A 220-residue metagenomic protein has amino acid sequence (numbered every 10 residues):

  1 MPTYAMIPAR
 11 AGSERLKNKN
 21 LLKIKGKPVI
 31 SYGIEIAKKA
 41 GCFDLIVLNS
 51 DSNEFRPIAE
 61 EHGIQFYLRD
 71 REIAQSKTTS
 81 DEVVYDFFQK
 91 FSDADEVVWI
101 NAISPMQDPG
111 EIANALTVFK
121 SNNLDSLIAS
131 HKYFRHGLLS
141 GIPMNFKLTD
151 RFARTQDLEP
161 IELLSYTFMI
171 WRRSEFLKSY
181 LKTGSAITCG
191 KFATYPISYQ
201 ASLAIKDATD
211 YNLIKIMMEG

Functional and structural regions predicted by a protein language model:
M1-K17: N-terminal nucleotide-binding beta1-loop-alpha1 segment
V29-I46: A short, N-terminal amphipathic alpha-helix
F43, D93-A94, N123-D125: Short, high-confidence coil segments that cap the C-terminus of an alpha-helix and link into the following beta-strand
V47, N53-V98, Q107-G110, N114: Short phosphate-binding loop-to-helix
R56, F176-L177, Y211: A generic structural signal for short hydrophobic patches within well-formed alpha-helices
I100-A102: Active-site acidic Asp-centered loop
P105-S198: Conserved core of the sugar-phosphate nucleotidyltransferase
K182-L203, A208-N212, I216-G220: Catalytic donor-sugar/metal-binding loop of nucleotide-sugar-dependent glycosyltransferases
